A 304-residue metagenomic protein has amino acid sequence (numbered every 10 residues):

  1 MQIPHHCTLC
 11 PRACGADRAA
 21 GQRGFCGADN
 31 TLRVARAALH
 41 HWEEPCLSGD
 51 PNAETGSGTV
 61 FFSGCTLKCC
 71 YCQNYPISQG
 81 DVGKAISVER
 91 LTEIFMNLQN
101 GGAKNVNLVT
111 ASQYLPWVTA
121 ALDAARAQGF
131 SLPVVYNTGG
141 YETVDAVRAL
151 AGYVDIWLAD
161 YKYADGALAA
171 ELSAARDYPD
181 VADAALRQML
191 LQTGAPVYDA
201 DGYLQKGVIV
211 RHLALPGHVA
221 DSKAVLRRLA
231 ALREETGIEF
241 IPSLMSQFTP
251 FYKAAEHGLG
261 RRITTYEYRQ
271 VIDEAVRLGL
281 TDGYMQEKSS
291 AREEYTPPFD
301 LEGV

Functional and structural regions predicted by a protein language model:
M1-Q22, A195-V304: Auxiliary Fe-S-binding modules of radical SAM enzymes
M1-T66, C70, N74-Q79, F299: N-terminal [4Fe-4S]-dependent radical SAM core
C69-N74, G80-A85, V118-A121, A146-V147: Short, conserved acidic/polar surface loops in the N-terminal third of protein domains
P76-N105, E274: Conserved alpha-helical substructure of the radical SAM core
Q79-V82, L108, G283-Q286: Residue-level detector of family-conserved "landmark" positions at structurally sensitive sites
K84, V88, A175, P179 (+1 more regions): Flexible, glycine- and charge-enriched loops at secondary-structure boundaries
S87, Q113-Y114, S290-A291: Positions that flank functional sites
E93-H257: Conserved AdoMet/S-adenosylmethionine-binding subsite of the radical SAM
